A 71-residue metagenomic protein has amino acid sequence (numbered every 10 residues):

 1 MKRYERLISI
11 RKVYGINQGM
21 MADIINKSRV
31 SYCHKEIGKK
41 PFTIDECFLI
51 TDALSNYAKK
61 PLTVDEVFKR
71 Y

Functional and structural regions predicted by a protein language model:
M1-V13: A short, Lys/Arg-rich alpha-helix, primarily the initiator
Y4, G15, P41-I44, P61: Residue at a beta-strand N-cap/secondary-structure junction
R11, A22, T51: The alpha-helix within a helix-turn-helix
G15-H34: Short alpha-helical DNA-recognition segment
Q18, R29, K40, P61-V64: The DNA-contacting recognition helix of HTH DNA-binding domains and analogous helical DNA-recognition elements
T43-V64: DNA major-groove recognition helix of helix-turn-helix/homeodomain DNA-binding modules
Y71: Glycine-rich, mobile lid/loop segments that gate access to catalytic sites or pores
